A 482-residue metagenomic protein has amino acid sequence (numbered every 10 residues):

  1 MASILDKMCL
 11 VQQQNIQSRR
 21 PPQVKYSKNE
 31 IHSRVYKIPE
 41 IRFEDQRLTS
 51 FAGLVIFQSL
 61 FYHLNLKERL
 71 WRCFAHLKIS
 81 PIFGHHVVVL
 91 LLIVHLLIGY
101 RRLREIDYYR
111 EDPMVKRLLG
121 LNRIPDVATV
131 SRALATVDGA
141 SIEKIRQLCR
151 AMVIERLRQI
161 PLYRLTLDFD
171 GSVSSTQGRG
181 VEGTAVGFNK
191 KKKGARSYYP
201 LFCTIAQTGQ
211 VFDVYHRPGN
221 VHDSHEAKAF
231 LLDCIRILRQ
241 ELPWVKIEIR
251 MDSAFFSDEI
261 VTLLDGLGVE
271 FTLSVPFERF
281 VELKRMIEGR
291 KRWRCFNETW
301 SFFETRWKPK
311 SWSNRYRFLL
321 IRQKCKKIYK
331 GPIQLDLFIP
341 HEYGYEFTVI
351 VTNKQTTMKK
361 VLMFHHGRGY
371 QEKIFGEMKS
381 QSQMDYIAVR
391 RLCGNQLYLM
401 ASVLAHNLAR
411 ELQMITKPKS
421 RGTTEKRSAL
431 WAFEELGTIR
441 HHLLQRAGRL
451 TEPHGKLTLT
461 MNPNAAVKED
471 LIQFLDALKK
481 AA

Functional and structural regions predicted by a protein language model:
M1-A195, Y199-H222, E226-E241, L267 (+1 more regions): Dynamic "connector" segments at or just before major functional cores
A2-L5, Q13, K25-P39, E270-S380 (+1 more regions): An anionic, glycine-rich sequence signature occurring as long contiguous blocks
L60, I106, E111, M358-L397 (+2 more regions): Short amphipathic alpha-helical "interface-anchor" segments enriched in bulky aromatics
R72-S80, M358-H365, Q381-L397, M414-A432 (+1 more regions): Short, solvent-exposed helix-loop connector elements
R164-D168, K246-R250, E270-T272: Structural preference for beta-strand elements that scaffold enzyme active sites
S172-S174, Q210, R217-G219, P276-E278 (+8 more regions): Short, glycine-/Ser/Thr-/acidic-enriched flexible segments
I249-S257, F277-F280: Acidic, metal-coordinating catalytic cores used for nucleic-acid/nucleotide bond scission and strand-transfer chemistry
V261-E270: Short, surface-exposed basic-aromatic patches at helix termini and helix-loop junctions that form
